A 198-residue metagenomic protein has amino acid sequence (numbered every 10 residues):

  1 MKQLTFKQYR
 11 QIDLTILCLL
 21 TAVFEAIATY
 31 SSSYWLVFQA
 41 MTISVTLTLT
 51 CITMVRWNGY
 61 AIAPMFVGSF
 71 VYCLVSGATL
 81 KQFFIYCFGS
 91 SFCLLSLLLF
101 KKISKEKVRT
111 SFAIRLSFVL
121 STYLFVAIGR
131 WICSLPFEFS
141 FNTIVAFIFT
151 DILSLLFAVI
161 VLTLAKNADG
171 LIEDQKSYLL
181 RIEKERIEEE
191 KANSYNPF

Functional and structural regions predicted by a protein language model:
M1-R56: Hydrophobic transmembrane alpha-helices
Q8, G59, S69-F70: Seven-transmembrane-like multi-pass membrane architecture, highlighting hydrophobic TM helices and the outer-facing
T21-A22, L94, L155, V159: Alpha-helical transmembrane segments
A22-E25, S69-F70, S90: Residue-level recognition of pore/gate-forming positions within transmembrane alpha-helices of multi-pass
Y30-A40, T79-G89, L99-F198: Membrane-embedded alpha-helical hairpins and interfacial helices in multi-pass inner-membrane proteins
T48-T50, G89-L98: Alpha-helical transmembrane segments and their membrane-interface exit regions
I52-F66, S104-E106: Membrane-helix interface "capping/anchor" motifs
A63-I85: Membrane-helix boundary elements
